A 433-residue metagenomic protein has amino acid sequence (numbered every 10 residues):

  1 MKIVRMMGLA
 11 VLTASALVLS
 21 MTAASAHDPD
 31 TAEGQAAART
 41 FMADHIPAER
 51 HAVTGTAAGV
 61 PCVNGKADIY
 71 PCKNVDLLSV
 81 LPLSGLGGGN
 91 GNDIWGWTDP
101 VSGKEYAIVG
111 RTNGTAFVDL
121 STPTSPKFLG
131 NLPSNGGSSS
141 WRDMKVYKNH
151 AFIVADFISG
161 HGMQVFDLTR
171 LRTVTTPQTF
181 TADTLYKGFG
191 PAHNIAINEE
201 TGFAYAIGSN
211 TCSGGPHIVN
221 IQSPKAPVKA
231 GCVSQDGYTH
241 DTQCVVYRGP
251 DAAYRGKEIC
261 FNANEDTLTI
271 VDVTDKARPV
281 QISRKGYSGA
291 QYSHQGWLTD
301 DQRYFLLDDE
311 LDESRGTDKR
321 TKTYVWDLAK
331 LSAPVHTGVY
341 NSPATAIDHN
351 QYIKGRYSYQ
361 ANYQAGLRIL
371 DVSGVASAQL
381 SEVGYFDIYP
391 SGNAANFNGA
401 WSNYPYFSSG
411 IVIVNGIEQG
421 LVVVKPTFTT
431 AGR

Functional and structural regions predicted by a protein language model:
M1-R5: Positively charged n-region of N-terminal signal peptides that target proteins for export
G8-S20: Bacterial N-terminal signal peptides
S25-R433: Feature marking well-ordered beta-strand scaffolds used for ligand recognition
